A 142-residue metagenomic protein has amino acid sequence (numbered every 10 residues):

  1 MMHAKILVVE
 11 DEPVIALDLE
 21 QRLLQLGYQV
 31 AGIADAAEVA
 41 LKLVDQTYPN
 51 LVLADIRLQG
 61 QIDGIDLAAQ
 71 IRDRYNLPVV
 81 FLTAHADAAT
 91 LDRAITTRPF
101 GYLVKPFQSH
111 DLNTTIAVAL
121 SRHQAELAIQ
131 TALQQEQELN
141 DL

Functional and structural regions predicted by a protein language model:
M1-L7: Non-catalytic signal-transmission and effector/linker regions of two-component phosphorelay proteins
H3, Y48-N50, D73-V79: His-Asp phosphorelay/catalytic-motif detector in bacterial-type signaling
A4, E12-E38: Two-component/phosphorelay signaling modules centered on CheY-like receiver
A37-V44, N113: Alpha2 helix of the CheY-like receiver
T47-A54, L58: Active-site beta3 strand of CheY-like receiver
I62-D66, D73, V80, A86-V104: Alpha4 helix (beta4-alpha4-beta5 surface) of REC/receiver domains from two-component response regulators
A89, F107-I116, Q124: C-terminal output helix
R122-E136, N140: Heptad-repeat alpha-helical coiled-coil signal-transmission segments
